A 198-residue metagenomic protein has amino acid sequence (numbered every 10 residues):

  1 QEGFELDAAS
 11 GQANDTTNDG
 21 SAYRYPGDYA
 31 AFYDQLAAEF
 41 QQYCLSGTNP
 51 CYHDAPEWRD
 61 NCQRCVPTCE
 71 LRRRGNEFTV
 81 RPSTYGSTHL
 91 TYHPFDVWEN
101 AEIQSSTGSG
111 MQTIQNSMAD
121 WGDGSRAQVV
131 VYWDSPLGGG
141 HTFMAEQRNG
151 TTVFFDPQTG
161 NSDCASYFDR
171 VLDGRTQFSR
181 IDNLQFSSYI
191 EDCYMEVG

Functional and structural regions predicted by a protein language model:
E2-S125, V130-P136, F178-G198: Glycine-rich short-loop/terminal segments
R73, G138-G140, D163-A165: Generic local-structure boundary detector
G75, G150, T159-G160: Detector for glycine-centered tight turns/loop "hinges" at secondary-structure junctions
R126-F155: Catalytic nucleophile-His microenvironment captured as a short glycine-rich beta-strand/loop that brackets
F154-E191, E196: Cysteine protease-like catalytic core of ubiquitin/ubiquitin-like
